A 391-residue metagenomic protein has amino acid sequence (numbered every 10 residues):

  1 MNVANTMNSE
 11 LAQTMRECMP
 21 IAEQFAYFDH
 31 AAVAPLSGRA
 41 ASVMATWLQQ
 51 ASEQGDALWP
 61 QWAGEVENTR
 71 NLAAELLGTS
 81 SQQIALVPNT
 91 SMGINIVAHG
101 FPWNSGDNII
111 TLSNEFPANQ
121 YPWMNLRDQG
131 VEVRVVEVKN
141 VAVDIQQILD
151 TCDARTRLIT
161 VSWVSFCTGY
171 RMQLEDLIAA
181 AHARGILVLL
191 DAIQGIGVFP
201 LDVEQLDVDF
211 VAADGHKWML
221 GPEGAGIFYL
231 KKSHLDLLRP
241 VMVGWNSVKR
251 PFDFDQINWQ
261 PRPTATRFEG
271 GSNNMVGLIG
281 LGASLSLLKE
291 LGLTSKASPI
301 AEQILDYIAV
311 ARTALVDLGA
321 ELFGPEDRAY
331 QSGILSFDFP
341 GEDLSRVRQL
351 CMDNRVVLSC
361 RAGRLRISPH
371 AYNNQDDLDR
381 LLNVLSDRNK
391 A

Functional and structural regions predicted by a protein language model:
M1-A391: Pyridoxal 5′-phosphate
